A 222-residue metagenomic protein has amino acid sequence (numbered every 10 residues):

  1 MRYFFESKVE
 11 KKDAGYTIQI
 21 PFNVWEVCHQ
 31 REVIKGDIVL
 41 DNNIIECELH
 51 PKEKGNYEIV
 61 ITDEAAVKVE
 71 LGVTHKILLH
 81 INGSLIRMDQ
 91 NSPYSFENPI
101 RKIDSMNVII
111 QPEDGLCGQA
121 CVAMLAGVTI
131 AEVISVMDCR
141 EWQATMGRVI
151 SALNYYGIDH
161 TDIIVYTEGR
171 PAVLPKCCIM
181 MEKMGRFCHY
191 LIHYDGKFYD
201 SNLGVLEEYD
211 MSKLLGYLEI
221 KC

Functional and structural regions predicted by a protein language model:
M1-Y57, L71-S95: Long, compositionally biased stretches
I38, A123, I192: Short aromatic-centered micro-motifs
D41-N42, T62, A126, Y194-D195: Short strand-turn-strand beta-turns centered on an Asx-Gly dipeptide
Y57-E58, D114: A residue-level structural signature of the nucleotidyltransferase/glycosyltransferase Rossmann-like core
E58-E64: A sequence-level detector for short glycine-anchored, His/Arg-bearing signature motifs that mark catalytic or binding
S92-I158, C222: Active-site nucleophile-adjacent alpha helix/oxyanion-hole segment immediately C-terminal to the catalytic cysteine
M137-F187, I192-K221: Conserved active-site-adjacent core of cysteine acyl-enzyme catalytic domains
